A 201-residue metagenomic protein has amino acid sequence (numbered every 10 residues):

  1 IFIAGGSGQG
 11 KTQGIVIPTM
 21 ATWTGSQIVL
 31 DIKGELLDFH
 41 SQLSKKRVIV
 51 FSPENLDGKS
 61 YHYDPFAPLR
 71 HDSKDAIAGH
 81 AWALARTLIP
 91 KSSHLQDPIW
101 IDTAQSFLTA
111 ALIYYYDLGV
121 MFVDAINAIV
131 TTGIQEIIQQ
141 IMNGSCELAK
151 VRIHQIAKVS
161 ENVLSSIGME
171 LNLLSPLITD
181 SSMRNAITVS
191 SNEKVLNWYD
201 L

Functional and structural regions predicted by a protein language model:
F2-L201: P-loop NTPase motor domains
